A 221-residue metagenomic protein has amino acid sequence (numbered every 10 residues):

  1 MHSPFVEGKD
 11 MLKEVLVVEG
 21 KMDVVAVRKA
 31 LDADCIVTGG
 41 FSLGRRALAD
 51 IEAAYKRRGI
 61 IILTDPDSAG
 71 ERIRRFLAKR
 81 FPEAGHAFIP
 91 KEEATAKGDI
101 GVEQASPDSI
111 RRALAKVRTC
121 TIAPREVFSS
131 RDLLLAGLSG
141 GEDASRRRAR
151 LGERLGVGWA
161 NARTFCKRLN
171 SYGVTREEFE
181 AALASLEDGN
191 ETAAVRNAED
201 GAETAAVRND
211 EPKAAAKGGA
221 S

Functional and structural regions predicted by a protein language model:
H2-L16: A short, flexible N-terminal coil/short beta segment enriched in small residues
L12-K13, V37-S42: Short, flexible loop segments at the rims of nucleotide/cofactor-binding pockets, characterized by
L16-V17, I62: Conserved SAM-binding loop
V18, T38, S68: Short glycine/serine/threonine-biased micro-segments
K21-D23: Conserved structured catalytic cores and adjacent interaction surfaces of nucleotide-binding/hydrolyzing enzymes
K29-A33, F41-E191, P212-S221: TOPRIM fold recognition
T192-R196, A202-D210, A214: Long, intrinsically disordered low-complexity tandem-repeat segments
